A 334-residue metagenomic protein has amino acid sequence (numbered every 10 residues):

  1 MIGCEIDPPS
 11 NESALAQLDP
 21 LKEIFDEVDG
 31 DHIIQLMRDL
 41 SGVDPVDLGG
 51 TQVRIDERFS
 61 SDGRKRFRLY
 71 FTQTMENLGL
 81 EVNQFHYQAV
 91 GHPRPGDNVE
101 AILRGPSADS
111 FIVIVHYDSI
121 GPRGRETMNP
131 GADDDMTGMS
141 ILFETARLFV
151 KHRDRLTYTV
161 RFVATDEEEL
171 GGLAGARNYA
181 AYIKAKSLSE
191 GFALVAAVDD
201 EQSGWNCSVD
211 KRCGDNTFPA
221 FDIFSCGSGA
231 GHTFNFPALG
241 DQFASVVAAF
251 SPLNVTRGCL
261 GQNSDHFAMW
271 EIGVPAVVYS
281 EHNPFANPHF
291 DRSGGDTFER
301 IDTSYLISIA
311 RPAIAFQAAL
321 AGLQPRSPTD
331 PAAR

Functional and structural regions predicted by a protein language model:
P9-G63, A286-D296: N-terminal capping segment at the start of a domain
P20-E23, H32-D39, D62-V82, T137-E144 (+8 more regions): Extracytoplasmic/secreted proteins, especially bacterial periplasmic and envelope-associated proteins
H32-S41, N83-F85, N98-I102, S110-V115 (+10 more regions): Structural recognition of the beta-strand scaffold that forms the well-ordered cores of secreted hydrolase catalytic
Q35, D39-R104: A non-catalytic alpha/beta surface segment that caps or lines the substrate-entry region of metallo-dependent hydrolase
V46-D47, Q88-H92, G105-A108, Y117-G121 (+6 more regions): Solvent-exposed loop/turn segments at secondary-structure junctions within structured extracellular/periplasmic domains
P95-D97, E126-N235: Acidic/histidine-rich catalytic neighborhood of metal-dependent amide-processing enzymes
S203-D330: Active-site-adjacent substrate-binding region of metalloamidase/peptidase-like peptide-processing proteins
